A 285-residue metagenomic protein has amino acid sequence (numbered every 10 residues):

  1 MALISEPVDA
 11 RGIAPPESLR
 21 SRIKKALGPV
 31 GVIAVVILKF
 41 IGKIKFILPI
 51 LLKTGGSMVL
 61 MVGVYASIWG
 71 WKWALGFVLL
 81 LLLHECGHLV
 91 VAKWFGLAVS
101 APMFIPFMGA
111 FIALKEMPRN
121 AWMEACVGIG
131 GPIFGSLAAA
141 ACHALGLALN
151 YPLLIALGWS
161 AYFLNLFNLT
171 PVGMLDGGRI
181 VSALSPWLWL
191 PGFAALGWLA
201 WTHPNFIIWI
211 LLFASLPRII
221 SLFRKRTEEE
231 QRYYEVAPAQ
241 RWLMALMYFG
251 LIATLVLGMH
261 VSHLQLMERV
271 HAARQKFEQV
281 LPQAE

Functional and structural regions predicted by a protein language model:
M1-E285: Hydrophobic transmembrane alpha-helices and their immediate loop junctions in multi-pass integral membrane proteins
